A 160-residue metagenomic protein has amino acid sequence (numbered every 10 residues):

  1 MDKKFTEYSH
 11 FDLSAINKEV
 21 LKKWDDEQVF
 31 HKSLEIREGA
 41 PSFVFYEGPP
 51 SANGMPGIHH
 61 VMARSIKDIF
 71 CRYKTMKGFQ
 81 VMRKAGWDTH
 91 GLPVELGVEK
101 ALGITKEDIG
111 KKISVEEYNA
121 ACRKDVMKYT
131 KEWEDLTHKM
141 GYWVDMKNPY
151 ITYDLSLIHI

Functional and structural regions predicted by a protein language model:
M1-I158: N-terminal, positively charged nucleic-acid-binding surface of large information/translation enzymes
